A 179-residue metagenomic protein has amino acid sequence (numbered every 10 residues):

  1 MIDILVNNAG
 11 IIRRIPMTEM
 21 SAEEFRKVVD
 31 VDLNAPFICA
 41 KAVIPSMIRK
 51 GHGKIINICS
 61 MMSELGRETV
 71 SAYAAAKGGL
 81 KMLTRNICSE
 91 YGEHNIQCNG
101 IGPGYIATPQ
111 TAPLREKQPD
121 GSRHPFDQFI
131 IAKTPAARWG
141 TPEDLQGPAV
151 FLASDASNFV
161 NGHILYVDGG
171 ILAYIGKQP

Functional and structural regions predicted by a protein language model:
I15-E19, L65-S71, E93-H94, A137 (+1 more regions): Active-site loop immediately N-terminal to the catalytic Tyr-X3-Lys motif of short-chain dehydrogenase/reductase
P16-M17, E24-V29, F126, I130: Substrate-binding pocket helix/loop in short-chain dehydrogenase/reductase
A40, A76, T84: Active-site helix of classical SDR
P45, S89-E93, N158: Alpha-helical segment proximal to the catalytic Tyr-Lys
S60: Residue(s) in the substrate-gating loop at a strand-loop-helix junction that position the organic substrate next
L65, V150, N161-P179: Short C-terminal tail/terminal secondary-structure segment of NAD(P)H-dependent dehydrogenase/reductase domains
G100, S122-A156, V160, G169: C-terminal helical subdomain
